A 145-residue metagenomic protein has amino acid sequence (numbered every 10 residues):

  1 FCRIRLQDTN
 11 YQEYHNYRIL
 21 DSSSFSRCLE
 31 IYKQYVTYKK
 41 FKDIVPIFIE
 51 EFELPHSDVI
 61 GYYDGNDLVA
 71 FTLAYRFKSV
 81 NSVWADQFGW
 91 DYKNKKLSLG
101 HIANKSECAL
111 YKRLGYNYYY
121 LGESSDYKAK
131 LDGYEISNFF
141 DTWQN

Functional and structural regions predicted by a protein language model:
F1-D21, Y118-N145: Terminal substrate-recognition subdomain of acyl/acetyltransferases
H15-K96: A conserved beta-strand-loop-helix scaffold within acyl/acetyltransferase catalytic domains
S57, A70-T72, R76-N138: Acyl-donor binding region in acyl/amide transferases
